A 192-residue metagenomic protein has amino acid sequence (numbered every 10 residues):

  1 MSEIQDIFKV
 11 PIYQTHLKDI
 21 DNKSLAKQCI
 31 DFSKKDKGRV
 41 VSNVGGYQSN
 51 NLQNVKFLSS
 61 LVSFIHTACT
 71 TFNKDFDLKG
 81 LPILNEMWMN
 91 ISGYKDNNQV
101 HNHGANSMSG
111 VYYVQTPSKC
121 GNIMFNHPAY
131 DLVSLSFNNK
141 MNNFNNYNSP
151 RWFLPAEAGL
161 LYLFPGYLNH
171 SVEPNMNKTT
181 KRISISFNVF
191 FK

Functional and structural regions predicted by a protein language model:
M1-K79, N97: Non-heme Fe(II)/2-oxoglutarate
I7, L81, N102-N106, N177-K181: A generic structural micro-feature
I12-Q14, K23, I30-G38, V55-L58 (+5 more regions): UBC/E2-like fold recognition across ubiquitin and ubiquitin-like conjugation systems, capturing catalytically active
D75-L78, D96-V100, V111-Y112, H170-P174: Short helix-to-loop capping/linker segments positioned immediately adjacent to catalytic or ligand/cofactor-binding
D77-M87: A short coil-to-beta-strand element that immediately follows conserved catalytic motifs
M87-M89, G110-Y112, I185-V189: A structural signal for short, well-ordered beta-strand segments
G93-L163: Catalytic core of non-heme Fe(II) oxygenases with the double-stranded beta-helix
F144-K192: Catalytic core of Fe(II)/2-oxoglutarate
